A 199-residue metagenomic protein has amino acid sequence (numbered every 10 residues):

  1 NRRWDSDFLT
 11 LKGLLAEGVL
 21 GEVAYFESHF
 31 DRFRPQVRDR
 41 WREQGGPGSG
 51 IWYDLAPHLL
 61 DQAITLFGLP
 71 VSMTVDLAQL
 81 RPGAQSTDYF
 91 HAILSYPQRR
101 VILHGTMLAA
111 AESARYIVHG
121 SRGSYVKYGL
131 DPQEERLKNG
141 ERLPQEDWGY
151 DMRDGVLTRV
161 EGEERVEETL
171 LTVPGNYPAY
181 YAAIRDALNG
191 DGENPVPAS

Functional and structural regions predicted by a protein language model:
R2-G83: Predominantly a Rossmann-like dinucleotide-binding segment in NAD(P)-dependent oxidoreductases
V23-F26, I102-T106, K127-Y128: Beta-strand scaffold of nucleotide-dependent catalytic cores
P57, H104-E112: Glycine-rich phosphate/pyrophosphate-binding beta-alpha loops
L69, P97-R100, E112, G123-S124 (+2 more regions): Short acidic/polar mixed-charge low-complexity motifs
A84-Y89: A short, glycine/Asx- and small/polar-enriched loop/turn that sits immediately N-terminal to a beta-strand
A92-Q98, V118-S121: Active-site beta-strand termini and strand-to-loop segments that position acidic
I117-V196: C-terminal glycine/acidic-rich active-site capping loop/insertion
